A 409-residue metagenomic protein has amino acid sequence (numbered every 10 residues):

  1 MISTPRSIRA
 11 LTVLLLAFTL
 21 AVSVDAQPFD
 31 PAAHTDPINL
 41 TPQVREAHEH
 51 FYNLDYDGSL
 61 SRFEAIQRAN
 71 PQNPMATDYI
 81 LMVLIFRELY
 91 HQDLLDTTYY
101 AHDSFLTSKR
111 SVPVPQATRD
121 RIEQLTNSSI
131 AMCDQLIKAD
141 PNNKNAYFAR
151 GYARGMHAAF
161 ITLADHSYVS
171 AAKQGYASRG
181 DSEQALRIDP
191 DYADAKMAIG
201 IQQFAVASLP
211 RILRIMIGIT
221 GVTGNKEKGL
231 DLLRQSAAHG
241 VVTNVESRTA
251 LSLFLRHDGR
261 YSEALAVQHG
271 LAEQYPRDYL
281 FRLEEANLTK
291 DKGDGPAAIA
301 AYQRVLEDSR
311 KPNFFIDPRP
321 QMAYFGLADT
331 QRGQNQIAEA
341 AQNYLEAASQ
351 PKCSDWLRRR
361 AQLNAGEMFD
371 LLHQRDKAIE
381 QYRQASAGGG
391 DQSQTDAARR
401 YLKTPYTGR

Functional and structural regions predicted by a protein language model:
A10-A21: Bacterial N-terminal signal peptides
P28-E46, H50-R62, Q72, V83-N142 (+3 more regions): Short coil/linker segments at helix-helix boundaries
A33, Q67, I137, L186 (+5 more regions): Short coil/turn linkers that connect adjacent helices within long alpha-helical scaffolds, especially alpha-solenoid
R68, G180, A237-A238, E273 (+3 more regions): Amphipathic alpha-helical segments of tetratricopeptide repeats
N73-A76, N145, A193-D194, V242-E246 (+4 more regions): Boundary/linker segments of alpha-helical solenoid repeat arrays
R179, E183, G221-N225, L230 (+3 more regions): TPR/TPR-like (Sel1-like) alpha-helical repeat modules
